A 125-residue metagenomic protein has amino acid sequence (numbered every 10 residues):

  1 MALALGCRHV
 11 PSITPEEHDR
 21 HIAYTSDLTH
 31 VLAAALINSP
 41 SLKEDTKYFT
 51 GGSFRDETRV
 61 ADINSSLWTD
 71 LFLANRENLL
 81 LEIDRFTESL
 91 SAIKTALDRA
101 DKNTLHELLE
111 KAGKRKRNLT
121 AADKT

Functional and structural regions predicted by a protein language model:
M1-R59: Internal alpha-helical scaffold of NAD(P)-dependent oxidoreductase catalytic cores
D27, K111, R115-N118: Alpha-helical scaffold segments in carbohydrate-active enzymes
L32, L90, K94-L97, K116-D123: A structural signal for well-ordered alpha-helices, especially hydrophobic packing surfaces of coiled-coils
P40-S41, R99-N103, K124-T125: Juxtamembrane/interface motifs at transmembrane-helix termini
D45-A112: Interdomain hinge/lid region at the active-site interface of Rossmann-like NAD(P)-dependent oxidoreductases
